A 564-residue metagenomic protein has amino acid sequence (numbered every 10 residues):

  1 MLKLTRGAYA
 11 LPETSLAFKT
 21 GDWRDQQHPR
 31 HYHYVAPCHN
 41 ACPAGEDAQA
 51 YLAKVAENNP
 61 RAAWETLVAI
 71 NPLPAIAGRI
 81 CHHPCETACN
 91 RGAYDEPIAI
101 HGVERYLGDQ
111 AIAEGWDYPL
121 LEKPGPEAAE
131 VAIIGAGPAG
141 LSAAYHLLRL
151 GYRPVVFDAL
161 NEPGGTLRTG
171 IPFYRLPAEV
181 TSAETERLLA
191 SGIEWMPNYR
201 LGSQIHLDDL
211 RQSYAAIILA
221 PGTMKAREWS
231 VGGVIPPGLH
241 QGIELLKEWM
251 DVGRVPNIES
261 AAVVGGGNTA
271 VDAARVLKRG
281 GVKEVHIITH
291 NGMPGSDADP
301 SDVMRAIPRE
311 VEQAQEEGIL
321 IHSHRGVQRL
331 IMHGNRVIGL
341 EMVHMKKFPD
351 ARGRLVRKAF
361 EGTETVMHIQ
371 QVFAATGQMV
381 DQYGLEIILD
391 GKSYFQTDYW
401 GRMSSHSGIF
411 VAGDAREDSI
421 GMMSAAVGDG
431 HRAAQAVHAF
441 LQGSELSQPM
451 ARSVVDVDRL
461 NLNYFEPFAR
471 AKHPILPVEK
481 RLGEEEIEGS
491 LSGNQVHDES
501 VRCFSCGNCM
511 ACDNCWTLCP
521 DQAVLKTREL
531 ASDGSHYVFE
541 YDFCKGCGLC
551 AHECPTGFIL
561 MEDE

Functional and structural regions predicted by a protein language model:
M1-E127, A178, L219-I235, M332-R336 (+5 more regions): Ferredoxin-type iron-sulfur electron-transfer modules and their immediate structural context
A62, G125, A129-I134, S182-V231 (+4 more regions): Feature captures the FAD/FMN-dependent oxidoreductase FAD-binding
L107-P124, A183-S203, A226-G280, D390-H406: Glycine-rich dinucleotide-binding loop and its adjacent helix/turn
E130-V155, A270-K278: N-terminal Rossmann-like FAD-binding beta1-loop-alpha1 element of flavoenzymes
V131-I133, P154, A261, V285 (+1 more regions): Conserved hydrophobic helix-helix packing surfaces used for dimerization/oligomerization
A139, E162, M224, T269 (+1 more regions): Conserved Rossmann-like nucleotide-cofactor binding loop
V156, L160-S191, A274-R329, S447-D458: Rossmann-like dinucleotide-binding cores of NAD(P)H-dependent redox enzymes
I235-I258, D350-I420, A425: FAD-site-proximal beta/loop scaffold in flavoenzymes
